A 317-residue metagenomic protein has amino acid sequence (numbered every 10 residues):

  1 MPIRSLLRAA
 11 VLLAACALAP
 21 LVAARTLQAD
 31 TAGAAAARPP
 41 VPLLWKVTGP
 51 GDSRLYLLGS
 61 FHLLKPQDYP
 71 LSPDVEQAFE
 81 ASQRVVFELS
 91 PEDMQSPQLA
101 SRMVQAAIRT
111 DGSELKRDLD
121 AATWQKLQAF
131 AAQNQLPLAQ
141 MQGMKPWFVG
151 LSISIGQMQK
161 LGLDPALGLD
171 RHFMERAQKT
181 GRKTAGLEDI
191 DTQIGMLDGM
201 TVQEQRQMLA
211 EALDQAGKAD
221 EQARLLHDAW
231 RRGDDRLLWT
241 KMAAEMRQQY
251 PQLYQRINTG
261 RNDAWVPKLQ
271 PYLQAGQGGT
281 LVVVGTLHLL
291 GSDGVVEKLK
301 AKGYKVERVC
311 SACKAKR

Functional and structural regions predicted by a protein language model:
M1-S5: N-terminal secretory signal peptides that target proteins for export/translocation
A9, G49-G51, Q274-G276: Short hydrophobic "helix-edge" motifs at membrane interfaces and signal-peptide entry regions
A9-P20: Bacterial N-terminal signal peptides
V22-A29, A34: Boundary at the C-terminal end of the N-terminal hydrophobic targeting segment
T31-K46, N258-D263, P267-Y272: Short alpha-helix boundary/capping and kink motifs at helix termini
G33, L43-L57, F61-I257: Structured, acidic catalytic/metal-binding patches in enzyme active sites
P251-R317: A cross-kingdom marker for long, charged
